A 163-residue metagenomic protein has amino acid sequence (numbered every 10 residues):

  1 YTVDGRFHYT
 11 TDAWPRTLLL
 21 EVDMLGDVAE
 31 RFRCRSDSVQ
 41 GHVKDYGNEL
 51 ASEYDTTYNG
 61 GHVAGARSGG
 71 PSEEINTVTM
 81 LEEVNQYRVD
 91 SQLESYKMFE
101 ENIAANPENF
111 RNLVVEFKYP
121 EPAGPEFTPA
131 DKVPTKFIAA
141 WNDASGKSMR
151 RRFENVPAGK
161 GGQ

Functional and structural regions predicted by a protein language model:
Y1-Q163: Domain-level detector of nuclease and nuclease-like folds in predominantly extracellular/periplasmic contexts
